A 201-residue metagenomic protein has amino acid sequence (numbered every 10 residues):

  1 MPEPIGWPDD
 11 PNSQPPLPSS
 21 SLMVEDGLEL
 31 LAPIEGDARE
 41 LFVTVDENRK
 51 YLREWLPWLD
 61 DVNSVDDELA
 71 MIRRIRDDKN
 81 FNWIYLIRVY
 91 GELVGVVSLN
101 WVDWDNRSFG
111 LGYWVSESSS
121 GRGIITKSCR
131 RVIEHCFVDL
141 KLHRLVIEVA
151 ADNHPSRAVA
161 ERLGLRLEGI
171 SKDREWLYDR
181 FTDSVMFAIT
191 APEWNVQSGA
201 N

Functional and structural regions predicted by a protein language model:
M1-E40, T44-Y51, L86-N201: Acyl-donor (CoA/ACP) binding surface of acyl/acetyltransferases
E35, D46, V62-D66, F81: Generic alpha-helical scaffold signal
R53-R73: Conserved GNAT-fold acetyl-CoA-binding loop/helix
I72-L86: A short helix-loop-beta-strand connector motif used in the catalytic cores of GNAT acetyltransferases and, in some
